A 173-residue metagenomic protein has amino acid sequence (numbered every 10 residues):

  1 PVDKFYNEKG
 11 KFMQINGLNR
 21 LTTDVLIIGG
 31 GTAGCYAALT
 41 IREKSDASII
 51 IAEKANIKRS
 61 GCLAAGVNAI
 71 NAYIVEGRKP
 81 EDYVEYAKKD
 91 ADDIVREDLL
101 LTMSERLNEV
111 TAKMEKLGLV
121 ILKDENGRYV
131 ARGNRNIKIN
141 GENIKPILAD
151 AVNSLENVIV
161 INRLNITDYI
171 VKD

Functional and structural regions predicted by a protein language model:
V2-K9, N16-G17, A47, K54-D168 (+1 more regions): Conserved N-terminal/central alpha/beta ligand/cofactor-binding core
G10-F12, C35: Intrinsically disordered, low-complexity repeat segments enriched in small/polar residues
Q14-N16, L26: Residues embedded in well-ordered secondary-structure elements
N19-T23: Core beta-strand elements of the Rossmann-like FAD/NAD(P) dinucleotide-binding domain in flavoenzyme oxidoreductases
D24-I51: N-terminal Rossmann-like FAD-binding beta1-loop-alpha1 element of flavoenzymes
